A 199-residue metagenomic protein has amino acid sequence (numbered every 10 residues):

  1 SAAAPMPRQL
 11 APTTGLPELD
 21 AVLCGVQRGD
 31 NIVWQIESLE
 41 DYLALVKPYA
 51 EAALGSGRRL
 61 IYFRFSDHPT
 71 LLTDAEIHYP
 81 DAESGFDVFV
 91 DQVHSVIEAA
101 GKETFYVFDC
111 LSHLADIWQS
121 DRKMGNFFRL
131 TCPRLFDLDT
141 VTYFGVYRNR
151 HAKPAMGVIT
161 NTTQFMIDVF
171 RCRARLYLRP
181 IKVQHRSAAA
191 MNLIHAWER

Functional and structural regions predicted by a protein language model:
S1-A2, T140, V146-R199: Phosphate-binding/switch region of NTP-binding enzymes
S1-E18, Q27-G29, L39, V183-R199: C-terminal regions of RecA-like/P-loop NTPase motor modules
T14-V22, V26-Y62: Glycine-rich P-loop/Walker A and Walker A-like loops and their local beta1-loop-alpha1 context in P-loop NTPases
C24-Q27, A52-S56, I97-A100, P133-L138 (+1 more regions): Conserved catalytic network of the ASCE P-loop NTPase/AAA+ motor domain
V33-Q35, F105-D109, Y143: Structural motif
L39-E40, S66-T70, A82-S84, L111-L114 (+4 more regions): Conserved nucleotide-binding/hydrolysis micro-motifs of P-loop NTPases
S56-D116: Conserved inter-motif catalytic segment of the P-loop NTP-binding fold
W118, K123-N149: Substrate-engagement module of ASCE P-loop NTPases
